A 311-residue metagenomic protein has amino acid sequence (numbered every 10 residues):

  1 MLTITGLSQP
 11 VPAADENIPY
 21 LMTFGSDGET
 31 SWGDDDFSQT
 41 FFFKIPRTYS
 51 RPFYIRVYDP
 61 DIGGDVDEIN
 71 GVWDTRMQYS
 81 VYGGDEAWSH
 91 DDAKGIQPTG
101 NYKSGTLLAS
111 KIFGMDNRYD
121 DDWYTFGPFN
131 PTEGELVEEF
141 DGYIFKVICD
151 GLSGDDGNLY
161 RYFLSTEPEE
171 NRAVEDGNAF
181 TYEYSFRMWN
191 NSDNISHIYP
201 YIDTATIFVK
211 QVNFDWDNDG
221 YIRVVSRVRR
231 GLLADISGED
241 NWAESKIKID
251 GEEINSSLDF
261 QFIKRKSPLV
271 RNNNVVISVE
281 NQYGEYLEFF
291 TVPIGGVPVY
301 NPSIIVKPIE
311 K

Functional and structural regions predicted by a protein language model:
T3-T5: N-terminal signal peptide c-region/cleavage motif recognized by signal peptidases
L7-K44, E167-T204, N301-K311: Non-catalytic extracellular/lumenal accessory regions of secreted precursors
A14-E16, M22, D74-V81, D150-G151 (+1 more regions): Surface-exposed, glycine- and small/polar-enriched segments that build interaction surfaces at terminal
D34-T40, G63, M77-F163, R187-Y201 (+2 more regions): Noncatalytic accessory or regulatory domains flanking protease catalytic cores in secreted, cell-surface, and selected
F41-I69, I144-D150, G157-L159, T204-F214: Hydrophobic beta-strand segments within beta-rich accessory/binding domains
D65-Q78, D217-V224: Short coil-to-beta strand junction motifs in C2/discoidin
D85-A87, E169-D176, R230-D235: Structural alpha-beta junctions
N190-R229: Flexible, glycine-rich surface segments
